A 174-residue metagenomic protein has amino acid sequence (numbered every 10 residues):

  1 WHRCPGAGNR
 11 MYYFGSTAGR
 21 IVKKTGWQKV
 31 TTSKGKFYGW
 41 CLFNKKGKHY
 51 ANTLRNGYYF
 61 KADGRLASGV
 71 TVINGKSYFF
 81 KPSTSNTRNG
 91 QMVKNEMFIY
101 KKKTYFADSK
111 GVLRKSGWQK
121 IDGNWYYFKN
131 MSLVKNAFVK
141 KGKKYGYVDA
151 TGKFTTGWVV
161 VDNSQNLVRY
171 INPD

Functional and structural regions predicted by a protein language model:
W1-D174: Extracellular adhesion/carbohydrate-binding repeat motifs centered on closely spaced tryptophans
